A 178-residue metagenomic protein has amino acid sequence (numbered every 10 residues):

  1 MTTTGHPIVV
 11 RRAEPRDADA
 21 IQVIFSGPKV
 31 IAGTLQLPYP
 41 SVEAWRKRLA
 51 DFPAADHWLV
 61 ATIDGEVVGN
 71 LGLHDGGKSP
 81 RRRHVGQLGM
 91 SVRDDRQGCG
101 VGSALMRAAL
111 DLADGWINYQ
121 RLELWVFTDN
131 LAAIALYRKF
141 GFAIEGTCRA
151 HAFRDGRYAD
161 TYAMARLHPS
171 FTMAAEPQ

Functional and structural regions predicted by a protein language model:
I8-V23: A short beta-loop-alpha structural element at the N-terminal edge of CoA-dependent acyl/N-acetyltransferase catalytic
R12-R16, T34-D95, M106-A108, L112 (+2 more regions): Acetyl-CoA-dependent GNAT
V23-P38: Helix-loop element at the rim of GNAT/NAT acetyltransferase active sites that forms part of the acceptor-substrate
G86, F127-I134, A150-Q178: C-terminal "cap" of GNAT-fold acetyltransferases
G98-A113, I134-K139: Conserved acetyl-CoA-binding loop-helix of GNAT-fold acetyltransferases
D114-W125: Conserved GNAT acetyl-CoA-binding A-motif
Y137, F142, M164: Conserved active-site tyrosine of GNAT-family acetyltransferases
